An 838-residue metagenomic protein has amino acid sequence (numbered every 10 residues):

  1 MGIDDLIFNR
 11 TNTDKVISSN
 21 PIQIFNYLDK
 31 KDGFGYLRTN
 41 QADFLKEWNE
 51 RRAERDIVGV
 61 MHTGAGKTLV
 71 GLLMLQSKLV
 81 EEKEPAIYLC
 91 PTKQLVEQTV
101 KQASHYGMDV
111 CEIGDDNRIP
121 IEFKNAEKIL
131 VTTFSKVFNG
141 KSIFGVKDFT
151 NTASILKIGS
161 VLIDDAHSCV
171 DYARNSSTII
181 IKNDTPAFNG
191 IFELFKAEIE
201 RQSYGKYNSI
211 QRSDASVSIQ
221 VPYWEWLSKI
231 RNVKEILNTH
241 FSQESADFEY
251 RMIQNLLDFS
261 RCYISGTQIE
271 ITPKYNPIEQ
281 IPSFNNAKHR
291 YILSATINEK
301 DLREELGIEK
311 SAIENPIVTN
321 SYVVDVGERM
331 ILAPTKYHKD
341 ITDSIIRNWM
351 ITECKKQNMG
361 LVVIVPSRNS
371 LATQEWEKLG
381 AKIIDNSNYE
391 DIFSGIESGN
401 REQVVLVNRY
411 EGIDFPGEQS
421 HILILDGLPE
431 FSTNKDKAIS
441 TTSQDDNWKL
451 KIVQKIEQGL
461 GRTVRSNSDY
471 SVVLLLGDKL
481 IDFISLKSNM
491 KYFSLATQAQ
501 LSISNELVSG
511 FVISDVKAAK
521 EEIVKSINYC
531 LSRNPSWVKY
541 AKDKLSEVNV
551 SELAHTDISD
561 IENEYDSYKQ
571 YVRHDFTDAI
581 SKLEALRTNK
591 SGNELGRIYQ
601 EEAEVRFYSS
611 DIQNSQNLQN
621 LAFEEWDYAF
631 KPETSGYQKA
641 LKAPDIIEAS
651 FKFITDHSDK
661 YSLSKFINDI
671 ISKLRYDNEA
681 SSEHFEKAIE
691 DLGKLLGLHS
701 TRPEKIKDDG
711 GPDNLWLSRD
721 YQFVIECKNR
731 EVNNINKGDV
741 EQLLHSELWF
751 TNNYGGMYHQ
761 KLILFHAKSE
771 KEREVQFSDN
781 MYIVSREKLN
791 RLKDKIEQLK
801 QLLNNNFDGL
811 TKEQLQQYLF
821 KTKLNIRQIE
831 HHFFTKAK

Functional and structural regions predicted by a protein language model:
D4-V60: Conserved pre-motif I regulatory segment
V58-H62, K157-S160, D165-M359, R368-E375 (+1 more regions): Conserved coupling segment at the C-terminus of the helicase ATP-binding
T68-D115, K136-N139, T296-L302, I364-A372: Conserved Walker A/P-loop ATP-binding site and its immediately adjacent core in helicase/helicase-like ATPase domains
A103-T152, D391-G395: Inter-Walker segment of RecA-like/P-loop motor cores
D116-V131, T373, A381-V405, Y410-E411 (+2 more regions): Conserved motor-coupling elements within RecA-like helicase/translocase cores
E127-S160, D165, D171-S176, T272-P277 (+1 more regions): Conserved RecA-like ASCE ATPase "motif II neighborhood" in helicase/translocase motors
R368-A372, I384-G399, L450, S672-L824: Catalytic core segments in nucleotide and nucleic-acid processing enzymes
G395-D482, E731, K761, F765-A767: Conserved RecA-like P-loop NTPase helicase motor core
